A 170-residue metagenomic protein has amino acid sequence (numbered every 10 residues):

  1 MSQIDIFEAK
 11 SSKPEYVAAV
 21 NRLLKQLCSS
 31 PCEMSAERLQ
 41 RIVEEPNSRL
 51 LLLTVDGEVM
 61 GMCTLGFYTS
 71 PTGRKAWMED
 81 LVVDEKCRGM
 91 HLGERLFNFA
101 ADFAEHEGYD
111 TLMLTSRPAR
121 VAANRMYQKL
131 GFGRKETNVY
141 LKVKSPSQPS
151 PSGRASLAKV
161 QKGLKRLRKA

Functional and structural regions predicted by a protein language model:
M1-P14, S145-S147, K162-A170: Conserved N-terminal entry element of GNAT/NAT acetyltransferase domains
Q3-G73, F97-N98, R134: Acetyl-CoA-dependent GNAT
R74-E85: Conserved acetyl-CoA binding element of GNAT-fold acetyltransferases
K75, G89, N124, T137-N138: A short, glycine- and basic residue-enriched loop/turn that sits immediately adjacent to a domain's principal
V83, G89-D102, R125, K129: Conserved acetyl-CoA-binding loop-helix of GNAT-fold acetyltransferases
E94, H106, P118-E136, K142: Conserved active-site alpha-helix within GNAT-family acetyltransferase domains
F97, A104-S116: Conserved GNAT acetyl-CoA-binding A-motif
A155-A158, A170: Ala/Thr-enriched low-complexity intrinsically disordered regions
